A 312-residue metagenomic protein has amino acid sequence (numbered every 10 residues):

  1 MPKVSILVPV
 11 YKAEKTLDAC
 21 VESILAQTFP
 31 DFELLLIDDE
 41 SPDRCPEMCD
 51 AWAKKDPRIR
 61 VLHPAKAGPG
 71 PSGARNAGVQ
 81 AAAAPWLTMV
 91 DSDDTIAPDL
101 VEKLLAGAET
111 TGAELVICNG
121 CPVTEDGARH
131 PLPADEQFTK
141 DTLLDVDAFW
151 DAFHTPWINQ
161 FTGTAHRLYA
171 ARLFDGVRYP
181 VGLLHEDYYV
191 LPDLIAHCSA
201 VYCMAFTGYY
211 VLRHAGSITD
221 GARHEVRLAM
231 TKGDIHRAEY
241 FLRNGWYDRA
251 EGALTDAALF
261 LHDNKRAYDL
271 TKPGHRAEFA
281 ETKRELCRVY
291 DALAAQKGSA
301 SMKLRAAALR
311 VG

Functional and structural regions predicted by a protein language model:
M1-S23: N-proximal low-complexity "stem/linker" segments adjacent to membrane-targeting elements
D18, D43-A51, T95, D99-V101: Acidic helix N-cap motif at the loop->helix transition within catalytic regions of sugar-transfer enzymes
S23, P30, D38-E47, K66-G68: A conserved acidic beta->alpha catalytic loop
P64, V90-S92: Catalytic metal- and UDP-sugar-binding loop of GT-A-like glycosyltransferases, i.e., residues flanking the conserved
P64-A82: Glycine-rich, basic loop-to-helix element that forms the pyrophosphate-binding segment of sugar-nucleotide handling
L87: Short aromatic/hydrophobic "clamp" motif used to bind/position activated sugar donors
S92-Y202, L212-E225: Donor-binding/catalytic cores of nucleotide-activated saccharide and glycerol-phosphate transferases/polymerases
A113, Y268-G312: Membrane-interface aromatic/basic loop that binds lipid-linked glycans or pyrophosphate carriers, typified by
